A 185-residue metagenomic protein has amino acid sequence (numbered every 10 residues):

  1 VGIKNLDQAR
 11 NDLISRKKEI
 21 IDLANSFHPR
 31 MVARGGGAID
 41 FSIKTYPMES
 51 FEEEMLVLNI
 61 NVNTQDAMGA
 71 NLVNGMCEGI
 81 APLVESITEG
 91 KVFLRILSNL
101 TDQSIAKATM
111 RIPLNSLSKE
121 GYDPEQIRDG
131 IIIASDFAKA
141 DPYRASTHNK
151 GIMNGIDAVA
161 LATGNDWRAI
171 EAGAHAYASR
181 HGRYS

Functional and structural regions predicted by a protein language model:
V1-K17, A178-S185: A structural-propensity feature for long, helix-poor, extended segments
G2-K4, L56-T64: Short, hydrophobic beta-strand segments
D7-I14, K18, G35, E52 (+2 more regions): Short, amphipathic alpha-helical segments
K18-I21, N25, E78, P82: A broadly conserved amphipathic alpha-helix scaffold signal in soluble, globular proteins
I21-E49: Conserved alpha/beta core surface patches that mediate binding of polyanionic ligands
A38-D40, M55-N59, K91: Broad gene-expression machinery/nucleic-acid interaction feature
F51-M55, H148: Hydrophobic packing and interface segments
D66-M68, V73-S185: Glycine-rich anion/phosphate-binding loop at the beta-strand->alpha-helix junction
